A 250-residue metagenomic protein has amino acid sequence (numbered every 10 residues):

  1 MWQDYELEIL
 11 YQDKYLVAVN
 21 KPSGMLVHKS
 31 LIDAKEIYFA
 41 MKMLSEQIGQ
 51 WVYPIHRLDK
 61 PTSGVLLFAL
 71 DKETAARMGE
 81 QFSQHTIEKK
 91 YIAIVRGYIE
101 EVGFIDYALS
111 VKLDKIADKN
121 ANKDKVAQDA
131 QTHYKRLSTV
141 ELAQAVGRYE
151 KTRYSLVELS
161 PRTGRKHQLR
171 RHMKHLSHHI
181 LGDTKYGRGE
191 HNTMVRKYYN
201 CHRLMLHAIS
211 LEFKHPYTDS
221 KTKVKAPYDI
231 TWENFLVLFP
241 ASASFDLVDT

Functional and structural regions predicted by a protein language model:
M1-T250: RNA pseudouridine synthases
